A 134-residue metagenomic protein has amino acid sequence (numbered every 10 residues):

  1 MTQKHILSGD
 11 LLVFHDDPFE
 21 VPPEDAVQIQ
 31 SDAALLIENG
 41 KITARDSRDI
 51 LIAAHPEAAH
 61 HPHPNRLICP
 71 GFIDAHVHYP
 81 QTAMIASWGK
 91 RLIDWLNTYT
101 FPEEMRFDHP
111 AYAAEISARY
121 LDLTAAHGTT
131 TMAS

Functional and structural regions predicted by a protein language model:
M1-A54, R66-L67: N-terminal metal-binding scaffold of metallo-dependent hydrolase/deaminase domains
K4-S8, A53-D94, A118, D122 (+1 more regions): Replace "His-x-His-based motif
V13, E20, Q30-S31, P80 (+3 more regions): Generic, ordered loop/turn and secondary-structure boundary motif
E20-P22, E57-H60, A75, N97-Y99 (+1 more regions): Surface-exposed beta-strand edges and their flanking turn/coil or helix-capping segments
V27, G40-D46, P56-H60, M84-K90 (+1 more regions): Short, exposed beta-strand "edge-strand" segments with a Pro/Gly-rich flavor and a Y/T-containing core
A44, H63, F72, Q81 (+2 more regions): Structured catalytic/translocation cores of nucleotide/phosphate-coupled proteins
A86-S134: Alpha-helical scaffold segments that flank or form the walls of functional sites
